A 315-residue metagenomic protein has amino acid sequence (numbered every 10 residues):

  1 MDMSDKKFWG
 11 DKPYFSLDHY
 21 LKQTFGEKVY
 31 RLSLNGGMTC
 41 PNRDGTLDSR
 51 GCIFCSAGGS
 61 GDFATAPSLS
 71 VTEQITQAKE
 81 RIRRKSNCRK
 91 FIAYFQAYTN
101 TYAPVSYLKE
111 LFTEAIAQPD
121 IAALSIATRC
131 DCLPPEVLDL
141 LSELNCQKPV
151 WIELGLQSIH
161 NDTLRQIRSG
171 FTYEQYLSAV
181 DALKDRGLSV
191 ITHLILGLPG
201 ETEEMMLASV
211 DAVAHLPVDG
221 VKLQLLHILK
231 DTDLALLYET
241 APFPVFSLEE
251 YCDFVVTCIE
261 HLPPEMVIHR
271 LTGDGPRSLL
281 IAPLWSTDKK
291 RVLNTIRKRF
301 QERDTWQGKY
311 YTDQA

Functional and structural regions predicted by a protein language model:
M1-I92: N-terminal [4Fe-4S]-dependent radical SAM core
D2-H19, K28-Y30, G220, I228-A315: Auxiliary Fe-S-binding modules of radical SAM enzymes
Y30-L34, F91-A93, L124-I126, V150-L154 (+3 more regions): Hydrophobic faces of well-ordered beta-strands that scaffold small-molecule active sites in alpha/beta enzyme cores
C52, E114-I121, A208-K222, L293-W306: Structural recognition of alpha->loop->beta junctions
G58-A78, R83-V105, D120-L133, P149-Q175 (+1 more regions): Core AdoMet radical
A78-I82, L133-Q147, S178, L207-P217 (+1 more regions): Short amphipathic alpha-helices and their capping/turn segments at secondary-structure boundaries
I82-R84, F112-P119, D139-P149, D181-D185 (+1 more regions): Acidic (Asp/Glu)-rich catalytic clusters
E174-D233, E249-T272: Conserved C-terminal portion of the radical SAM core fold that forms the substrate/S-adenosylmethionine-binding
